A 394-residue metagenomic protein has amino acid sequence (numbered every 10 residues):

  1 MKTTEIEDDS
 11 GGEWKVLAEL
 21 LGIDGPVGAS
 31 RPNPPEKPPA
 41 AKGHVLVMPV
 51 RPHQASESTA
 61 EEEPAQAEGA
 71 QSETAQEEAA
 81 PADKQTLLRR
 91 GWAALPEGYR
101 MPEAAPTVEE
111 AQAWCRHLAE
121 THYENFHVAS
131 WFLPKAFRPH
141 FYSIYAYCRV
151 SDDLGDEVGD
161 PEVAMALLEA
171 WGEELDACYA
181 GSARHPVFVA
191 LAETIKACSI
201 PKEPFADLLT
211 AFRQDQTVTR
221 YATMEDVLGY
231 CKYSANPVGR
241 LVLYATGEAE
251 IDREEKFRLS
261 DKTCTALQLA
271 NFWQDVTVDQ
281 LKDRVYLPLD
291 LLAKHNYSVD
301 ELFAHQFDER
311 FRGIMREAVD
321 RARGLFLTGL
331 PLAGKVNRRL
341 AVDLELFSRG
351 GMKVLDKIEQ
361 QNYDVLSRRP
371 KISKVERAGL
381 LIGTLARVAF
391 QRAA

Functional and structural regions predicted by a protein language model:
K2-G28, P35-H53, E57-E63, E73 (+3 more regions): Catalytic cores of Mg2+-dependent Asp-rich isoprenoid enzymes
